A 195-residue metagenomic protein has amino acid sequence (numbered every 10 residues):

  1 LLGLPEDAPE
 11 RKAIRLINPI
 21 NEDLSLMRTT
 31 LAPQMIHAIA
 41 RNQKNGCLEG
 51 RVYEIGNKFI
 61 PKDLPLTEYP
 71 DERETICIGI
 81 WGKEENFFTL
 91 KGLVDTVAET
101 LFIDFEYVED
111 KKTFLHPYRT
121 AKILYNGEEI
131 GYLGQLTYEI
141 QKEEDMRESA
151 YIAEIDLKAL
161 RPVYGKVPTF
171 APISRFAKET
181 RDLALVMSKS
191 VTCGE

Functional and structural regions predicted by a protein language model:
L1-E195: Extended beta-strand-rich architecture
